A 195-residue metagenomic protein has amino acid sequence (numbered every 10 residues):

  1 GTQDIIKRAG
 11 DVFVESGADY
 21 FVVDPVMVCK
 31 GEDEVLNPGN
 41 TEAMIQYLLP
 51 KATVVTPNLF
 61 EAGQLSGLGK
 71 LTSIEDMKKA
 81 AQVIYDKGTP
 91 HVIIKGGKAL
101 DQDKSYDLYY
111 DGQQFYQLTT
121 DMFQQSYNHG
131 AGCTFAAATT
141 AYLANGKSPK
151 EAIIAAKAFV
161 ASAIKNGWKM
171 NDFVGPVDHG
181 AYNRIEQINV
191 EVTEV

Functional and structural regions predicted by a protein language model:
G1, M27-C29, E61, G97-L100 (+2 more regions): Glycine-rich beta-alpha junction loops
G1-Y47, P57: Glycine/small-residue-rich loop that forms an oxyanion/phosphate-binding "nest" at active or ligand-binding sites
F13, G17, A52, G88 (+1 more regions): Structural signal for hydrophobic packing residues in well-ordered secondary-structure cores of soluble enzyme domains
P38-F115: Conserved phosphate/ATP/ADP-binding segment of small-molecule kinases
Q64, Q125-P149: Short, small-residue alpha-helix embedded
K70-M77, A144-I154: Short, charged, surface-exposed loops that flank catalytic or proteolytic processing sites
F115-H129: Short pre-catalytic strand/loop immediately N-terminal to key active-site residues, enriched for Gly-Thr
K150-V195: Charged C-terminal helix
